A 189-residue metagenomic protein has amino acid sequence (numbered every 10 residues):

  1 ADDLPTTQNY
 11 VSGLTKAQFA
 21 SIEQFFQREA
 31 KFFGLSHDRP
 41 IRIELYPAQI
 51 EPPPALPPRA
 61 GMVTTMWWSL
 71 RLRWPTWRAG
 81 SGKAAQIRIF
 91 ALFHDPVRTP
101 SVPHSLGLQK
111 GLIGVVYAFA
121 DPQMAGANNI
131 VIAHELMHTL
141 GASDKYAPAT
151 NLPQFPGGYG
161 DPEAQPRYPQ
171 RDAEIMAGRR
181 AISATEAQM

Functional and structural regions predicted by a protein language model:
A1-G82, F93-D95: Propeptide-to-catalytic entry region of secreted or membrane-anchored zinc metalloproteases
D2-Q8, R98-P100, S183-A187: Short, solvent-exposed loop/turn elements at domain surfaces
P5, N9-A17, P122-A127, V131 (+1 more regions): Soluble non-cytosolic domains of exported or imported proteins
G13-K16, A20, Q24, I130 (+3 more regions): Solvent-exposed, polar/charged alpha-helical surfaces in well-ordered, non-transmembrane soluble domains, broadly
Q27-F32, R73-A79, T99-S105, G158-P166: Intrinsically disordered, low-complexity boundary segments flanking structured domains
S36-L56, H134-P153, A187: A broadly tuned preference for mixed-charge, low-complexity surface segments
L72-P148: Active-site-proximal segment of zinc-dependent metalloprotease catalytic domains
P103-Q109, G114, F119-Q123, T150-M189: Metalloprotease/metallohydrolase-associated module, dominated by Zn2+-dependent proteases
